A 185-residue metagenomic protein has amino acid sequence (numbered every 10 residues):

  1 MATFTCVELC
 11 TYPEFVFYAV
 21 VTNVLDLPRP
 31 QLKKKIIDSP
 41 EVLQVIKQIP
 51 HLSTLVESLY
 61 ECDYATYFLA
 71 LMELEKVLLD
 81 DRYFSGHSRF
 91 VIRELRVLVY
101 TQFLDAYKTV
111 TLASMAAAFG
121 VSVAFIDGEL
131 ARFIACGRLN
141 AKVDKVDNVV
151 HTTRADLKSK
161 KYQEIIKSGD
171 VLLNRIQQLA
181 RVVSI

Functional and structural regions predicted by a protein language model:
M1-I185: Charged, E/D/K/R/S-rich low-complexity terminal regions of large eukaryotic assembly subunits
